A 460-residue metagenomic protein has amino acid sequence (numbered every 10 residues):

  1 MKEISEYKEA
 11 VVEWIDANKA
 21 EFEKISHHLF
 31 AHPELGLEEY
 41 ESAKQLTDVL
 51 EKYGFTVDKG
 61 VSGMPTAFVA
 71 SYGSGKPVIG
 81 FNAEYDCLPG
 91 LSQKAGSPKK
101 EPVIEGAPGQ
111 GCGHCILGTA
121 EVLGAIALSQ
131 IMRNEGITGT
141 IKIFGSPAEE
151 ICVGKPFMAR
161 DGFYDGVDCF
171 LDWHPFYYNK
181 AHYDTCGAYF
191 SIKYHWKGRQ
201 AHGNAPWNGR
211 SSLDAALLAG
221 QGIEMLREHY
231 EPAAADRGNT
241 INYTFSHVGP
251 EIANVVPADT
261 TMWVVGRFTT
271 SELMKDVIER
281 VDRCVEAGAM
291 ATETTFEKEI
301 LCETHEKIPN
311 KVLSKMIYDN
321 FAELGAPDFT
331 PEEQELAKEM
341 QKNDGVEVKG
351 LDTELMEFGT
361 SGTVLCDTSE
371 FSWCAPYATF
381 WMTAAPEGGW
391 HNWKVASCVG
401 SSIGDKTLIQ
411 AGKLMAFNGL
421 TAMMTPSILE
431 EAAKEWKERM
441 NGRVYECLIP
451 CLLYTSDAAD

Functional and structural regions predicted by a protein language model:
E3-Q110, C115, T119-T140: Acidic/His- and Gly-rich active-site-bordering loop/insert found across diverse amide/peptide-bond hydrolases
L29, F81, H114, M158 (+6 more regions): Divalent metal-coordination and catalytic microenvironments
T66, L88-G90, S97-G109, C115-I116 (+2 more regions): Histidine/acidic-residue-rich, glycine-tolerant segments that coordinate divalent metal ions
P206-H247, I252-V255, T270-E299, K307-E347: Acidic-enriched catalytic cores of C-N bond-cleaving enzymes acting on peptides and small amides
A215, M225-H229, T270-R283, T383-R439: His/Asp/Glu-rich mid-to-C-terminal helical/loop segments that flank catalytic regions of hydrolases
G238, T244-S246, E299-P309, L429-L448: Short, highly charged C-terminal tails/helix-capping segments
G345-E370, C374, A378-I409: Catalytic-core signal marking the mid-to-C-terminal active-site face
Y454-D460: Conserved small/polar residues in nucleotide/adenosyl-binding loops
